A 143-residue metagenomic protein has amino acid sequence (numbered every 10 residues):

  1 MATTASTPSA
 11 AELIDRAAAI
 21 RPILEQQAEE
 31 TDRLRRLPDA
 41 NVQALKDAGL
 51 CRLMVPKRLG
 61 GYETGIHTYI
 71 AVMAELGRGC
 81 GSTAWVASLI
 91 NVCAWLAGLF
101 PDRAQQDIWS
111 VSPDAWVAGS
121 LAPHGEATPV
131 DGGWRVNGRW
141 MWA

Functional and structural regions predicted by a protein language model:
M1-A19: Basic/polar N-terminal segments that are highly enriched at the extreme N-terminus, encompassing both cleavable
A10, E29, S112-A115: Intrinsically disordered, low-complexity segments enriched in polar/charged residues with Gly/Pro, especially when
I14-A17, R21, V42, M73: A generic alpha-helix structural signal
I20-A28: N-terminal capping segment at the start of a domain
L37-D47, R52-A143: Glycine-rich flavin
